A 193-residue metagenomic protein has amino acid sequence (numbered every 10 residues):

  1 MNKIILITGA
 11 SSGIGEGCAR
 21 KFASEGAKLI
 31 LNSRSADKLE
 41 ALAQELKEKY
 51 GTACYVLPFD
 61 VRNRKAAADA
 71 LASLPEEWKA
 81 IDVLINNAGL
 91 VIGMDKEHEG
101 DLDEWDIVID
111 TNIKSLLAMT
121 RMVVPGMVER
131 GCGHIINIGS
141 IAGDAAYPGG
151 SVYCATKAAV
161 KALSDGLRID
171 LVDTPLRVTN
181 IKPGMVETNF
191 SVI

Functional and structural regions predicted by a protein language model:
S11-G13: Conserved glycine-rich cofactor-binding loop
E25-L42: Conserved glycine-rich Rossmann-like NAD(P)H-binding loop of the short-chain dehydrogenase/reductase
A36-D37, P58-D69, L102: The beta1-alpha1 cofactor-binding region of Rossmann-like NAD(H)/NADP(H)-dependent oxidoreductases
D95-E97, D101-I109: Substrate-binding pocket helix/loop in short-chain dehydrogenase/reductase
H98, Y147-S151: Active-site loop immediately N-terminal to the catalytic Tyr-X3-Lys motif of short-chain dehydrogenase/reductase
T120, T156: Active-site helix of classical SDR
S140: Residue(s) in the substrate-gating loop at a strand-loop-helix junction that position the organic substrate next
